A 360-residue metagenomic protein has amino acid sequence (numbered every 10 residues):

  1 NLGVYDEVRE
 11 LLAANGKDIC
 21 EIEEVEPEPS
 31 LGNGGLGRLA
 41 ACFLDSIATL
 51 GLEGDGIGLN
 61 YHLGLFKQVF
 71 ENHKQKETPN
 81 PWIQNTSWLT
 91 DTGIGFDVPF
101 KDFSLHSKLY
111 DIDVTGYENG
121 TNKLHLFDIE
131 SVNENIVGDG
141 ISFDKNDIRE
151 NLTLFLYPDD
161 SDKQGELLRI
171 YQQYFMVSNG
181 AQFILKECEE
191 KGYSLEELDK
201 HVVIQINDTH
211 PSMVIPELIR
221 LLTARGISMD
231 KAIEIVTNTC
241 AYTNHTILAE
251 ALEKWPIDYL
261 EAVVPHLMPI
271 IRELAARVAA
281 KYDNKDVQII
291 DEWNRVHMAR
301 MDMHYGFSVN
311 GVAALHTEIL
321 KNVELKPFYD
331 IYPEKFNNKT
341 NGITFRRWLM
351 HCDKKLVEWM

Functional and structural regions predicted by a protein language model:
N1-M360: A conserved ligand/cofactor-binding region detector
